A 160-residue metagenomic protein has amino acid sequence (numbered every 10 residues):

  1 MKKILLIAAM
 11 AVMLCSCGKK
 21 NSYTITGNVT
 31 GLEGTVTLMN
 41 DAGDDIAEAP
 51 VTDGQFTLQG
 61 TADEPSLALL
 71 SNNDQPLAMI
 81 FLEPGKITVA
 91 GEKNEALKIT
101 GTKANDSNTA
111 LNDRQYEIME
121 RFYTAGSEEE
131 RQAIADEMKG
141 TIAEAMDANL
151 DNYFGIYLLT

Functional and structural regions predicted by a protein language model:
M1-G27: Bacterial Sec-dependent N-terminal signal peptides
M10-A11, T61, A143, D151 (+1 more regions): Intrinsically disordered, low-complexity regions
C17-A145: A non-transmembrane, solvent-exposed segment enriched in polar/low-complexity residues
D113-E120, L150-T160: Amphipathic alpha-helical repeat scaffolds of TPR domains
